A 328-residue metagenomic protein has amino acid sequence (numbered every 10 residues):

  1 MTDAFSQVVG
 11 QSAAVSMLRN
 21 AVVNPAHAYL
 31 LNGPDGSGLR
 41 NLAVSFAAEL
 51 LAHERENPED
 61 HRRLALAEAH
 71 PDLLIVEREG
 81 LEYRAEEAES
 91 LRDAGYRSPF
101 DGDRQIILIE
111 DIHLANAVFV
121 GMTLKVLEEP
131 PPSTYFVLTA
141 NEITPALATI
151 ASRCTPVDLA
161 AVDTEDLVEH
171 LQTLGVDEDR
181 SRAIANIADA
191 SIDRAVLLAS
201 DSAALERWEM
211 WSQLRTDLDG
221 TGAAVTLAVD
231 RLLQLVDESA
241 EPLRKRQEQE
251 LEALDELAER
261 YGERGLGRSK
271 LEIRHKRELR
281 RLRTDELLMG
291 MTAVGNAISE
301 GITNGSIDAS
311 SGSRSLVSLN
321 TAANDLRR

Functional and structural regions predicted by a protein language model:
M1-E49, H53-L66, Y96, P132-S133 (+2 more regions): Charged, glycine-rich active-site and insertion segments that engage polyanionic ligands
S16-A21, A85-I106, L114, G121-K125: Conserved alpha-helical scaffold flanking the Walker A/P-loop in AAA+ ATPase domains
L31, I109-E110: Hydrophobic residues in beta-strands of the RecA-like P-loop NTPase core, especially within AAA+ ATPase
E59-R84, A146: AAA+/P-loop NTPase substrate/partner-engagement loops
E79-E86, I112, P156-V157: Flexible beta-alpha connector loops of hexameric P-loop NTPases
D101-I106, P131-V137: Loop/turn-to-beta-strand initiation segments
I112-P131, E142: Conserved Walker B catalytic segment
